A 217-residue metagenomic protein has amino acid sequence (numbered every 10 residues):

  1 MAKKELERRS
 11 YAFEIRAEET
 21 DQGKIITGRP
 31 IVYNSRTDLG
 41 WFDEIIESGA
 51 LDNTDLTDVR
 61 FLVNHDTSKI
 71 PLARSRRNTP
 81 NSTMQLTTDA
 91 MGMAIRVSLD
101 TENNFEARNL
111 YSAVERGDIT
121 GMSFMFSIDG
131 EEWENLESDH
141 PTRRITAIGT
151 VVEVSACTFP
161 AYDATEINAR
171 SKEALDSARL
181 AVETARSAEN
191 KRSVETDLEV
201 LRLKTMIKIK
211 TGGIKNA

Functional and structural regions predicted by a protein language model:
M1-L180, R186, R192: Signature of dsDNA virion morphogenesis modules
S171-A217: Charged/polar low-complexity intrinsically disordered segments, enriched in acidic residues
